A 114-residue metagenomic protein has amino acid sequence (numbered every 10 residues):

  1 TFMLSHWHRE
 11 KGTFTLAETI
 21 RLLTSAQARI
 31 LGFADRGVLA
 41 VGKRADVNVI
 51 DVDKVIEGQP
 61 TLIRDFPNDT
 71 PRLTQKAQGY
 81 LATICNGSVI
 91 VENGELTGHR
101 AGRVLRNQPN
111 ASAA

Functional and structural regions predicted by a protein language model:
T1-K54: His/Asp/Glu-enriched, well-ordered alpha-helical/loop segment that forms or immediately abuts the divalent-metal
R9, R72-K76, N107-N110: Glycine-rich loops and low-complexity Gly/Arg-rich segments that provide flexible linkers or classic glycine-based
G37, A82-C85, V104, A114: Ligand-binding pocket scaffold of soluble enzyme catalytic domains
V38-G42, L62-I63, S112: Juxtamembrane/interface motifs at transmembrane-helix termini
V49-E95, H99-A101: C-terminal cap of metal-dependent C-N hydrolases
G98-A113: Short, surface-exposed, low-complexity cationic segments
